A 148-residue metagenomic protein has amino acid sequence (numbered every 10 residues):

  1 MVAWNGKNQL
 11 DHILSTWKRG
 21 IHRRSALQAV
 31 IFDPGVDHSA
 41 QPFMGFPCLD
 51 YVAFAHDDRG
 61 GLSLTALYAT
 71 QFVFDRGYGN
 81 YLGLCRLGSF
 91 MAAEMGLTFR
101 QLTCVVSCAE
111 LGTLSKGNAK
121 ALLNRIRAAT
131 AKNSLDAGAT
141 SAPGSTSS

Functional and structural regions predicted by a protein language model:
M1-S148: Terminal, non-catalytic protein-protein interaction segments that mediate quaternary/complex assembly
